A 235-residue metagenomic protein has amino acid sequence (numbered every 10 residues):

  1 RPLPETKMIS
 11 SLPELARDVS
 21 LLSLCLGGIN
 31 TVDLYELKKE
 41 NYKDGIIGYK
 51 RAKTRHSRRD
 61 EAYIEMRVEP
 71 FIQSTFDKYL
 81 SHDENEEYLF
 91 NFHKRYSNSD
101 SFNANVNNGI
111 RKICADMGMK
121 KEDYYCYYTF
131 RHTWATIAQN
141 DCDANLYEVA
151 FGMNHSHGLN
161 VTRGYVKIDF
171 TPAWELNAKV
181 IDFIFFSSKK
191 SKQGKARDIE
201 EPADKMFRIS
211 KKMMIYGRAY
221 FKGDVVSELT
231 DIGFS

Functional and structural regions predicted by a protein language model:
R1, V68-E122: Active-site/catalytic core of tyrosine-dependent DNA strand-transfer enzymes
R1-T31, Y35: Basic, Lys/Arg- and aromatic-enriched nucleic-acid-binding interface segment
E5-S11, N107-F151, H155: Short, basic (Lys/Arg/His-rich) helix/loop patches that form interaction surfaces in the mid-to-C-terminal regions
K7-S10, A52-R67, F92-F102, K121-T129: Short, contiguous acidic/charged loop-to-helix segments that flank catalytic cores in large enzymes
E36-K78: Conserved tyrosine-mediated DNA breakage-rejoining catalytic core shared by Y-recombinases
E40-I46, Y124, D143-V166, S187-K195: Short, polar N-cap/turn motifs at the start of nucleic acid-interacting alpha helices
R51-H56, M153-D182, R197-E201, M206: Catalytic-site neighborhood detector that most strongly recognizes the C-terminal catalytic loop/helix of tyrosine
P202-K205, I209-K212, E228: Charge-rich, solvent-exposed alpha-helical interaction surfaces
